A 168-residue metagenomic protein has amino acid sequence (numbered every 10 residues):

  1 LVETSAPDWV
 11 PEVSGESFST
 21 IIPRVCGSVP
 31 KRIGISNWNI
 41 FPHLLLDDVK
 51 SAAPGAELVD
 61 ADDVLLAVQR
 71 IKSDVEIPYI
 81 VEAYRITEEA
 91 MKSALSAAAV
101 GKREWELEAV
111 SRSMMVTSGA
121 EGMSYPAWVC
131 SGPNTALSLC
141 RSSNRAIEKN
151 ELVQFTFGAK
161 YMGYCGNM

Functional and structural regions predicted by a protein language model:
L1-E89: A composition/biophysics-driven feature that prefers long, compositionally simple stretches
G34-W38, L95-E104: Conserved short loop/turn motifs at secondary-structure junctions
D62-A67, I71, K102-M168: Short catalytic-site patches enriched in acidic/histidine residues that coordinate or position cofactors/metals
Y84-L95, E104, R112: Active-site pocket-lining segments that scaffold enzyme catalytic pockets across diverse folds
S93, A97, S118-G119: Generic alpha-helical hydrophobic packing signal
